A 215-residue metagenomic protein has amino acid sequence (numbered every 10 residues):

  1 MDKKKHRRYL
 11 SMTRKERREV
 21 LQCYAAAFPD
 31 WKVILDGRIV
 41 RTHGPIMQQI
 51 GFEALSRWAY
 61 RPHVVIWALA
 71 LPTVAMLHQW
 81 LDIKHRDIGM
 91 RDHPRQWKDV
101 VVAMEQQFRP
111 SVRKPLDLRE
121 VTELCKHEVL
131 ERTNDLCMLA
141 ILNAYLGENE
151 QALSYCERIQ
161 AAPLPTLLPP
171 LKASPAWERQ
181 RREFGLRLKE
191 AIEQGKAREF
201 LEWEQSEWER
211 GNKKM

Functional and structural regions predicted by a protein language model:
D2-Y9, G44-M215: Intrinsically disordered, low-complexity regulatory regions enriched in serine/threonine/proline and acidic residues
T13-L35: Amphipathic alpha-helical segments
E16, T42-P45: Short, surface-exposed loop/strand segments
I34-T42: An N-terminal domain-cap segment
